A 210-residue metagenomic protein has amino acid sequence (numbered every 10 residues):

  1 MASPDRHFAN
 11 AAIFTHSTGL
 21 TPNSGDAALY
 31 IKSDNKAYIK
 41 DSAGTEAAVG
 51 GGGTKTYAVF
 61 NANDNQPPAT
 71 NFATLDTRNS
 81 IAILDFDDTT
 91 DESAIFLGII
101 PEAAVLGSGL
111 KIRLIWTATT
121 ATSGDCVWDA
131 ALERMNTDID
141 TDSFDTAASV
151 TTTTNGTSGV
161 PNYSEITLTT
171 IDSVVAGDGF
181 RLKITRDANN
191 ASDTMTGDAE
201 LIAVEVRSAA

Functional and structural regions predicted by a protein language model:
M1-H16, K36-N79, N136-S164: Glycine-rich, low-complexity segments
N23-K40: Short hydrophobic/aromatic-rich beta-strand motifs
L75-T89: Short carbohydrate-recognition loop motifs
D88-A104: Short beta-strands within extracellular/lumenal beta-sheet-rich domains
E102-G107, T117-D125, N136-D138, A191-S192: Extended, low-complexity, turn-rich repeat/linker tracts enriched in Gly/Pro/Ser/Thr and Asp/Glu that occur
T122-D129, G197-L201: Short coil-to-beta strand junction motifs in C2/discoidin
N162-A191: Cysteine-clustered segments with highest specificity for TGF-beta superfamily mature ligands
R186-A210: Proprotein-processing/basic-patch segments
